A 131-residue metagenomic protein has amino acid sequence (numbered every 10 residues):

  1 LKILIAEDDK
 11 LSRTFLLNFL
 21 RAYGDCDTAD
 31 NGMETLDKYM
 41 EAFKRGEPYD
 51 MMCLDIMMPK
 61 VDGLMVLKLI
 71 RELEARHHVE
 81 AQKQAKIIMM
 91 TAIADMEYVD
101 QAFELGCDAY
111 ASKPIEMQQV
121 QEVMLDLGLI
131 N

Functional and structural regions predicted by a protein language model:
D9-N31: Two-component/phosphorelay signaling modules centered on CheY-like receiver
T28-E41, G63: Helix N-cap/capping motif at the beta->alpha junctions
D37, L64-K83: Short amphipathic alpha-helix used as the core "switch/output" element in two-component signaling
F43-C53: Active-site beta3 strand of CheY-like receiver
M58: Receiver (REC) domain active-site loop signature in two-component systems and cognate sites in sensor histidine kinases
M65, K83, A94-A109, E122: Alpha4 helix (beta4-alpha4-beta5 surface) of REC/receiver domains from two-component response regulators
I115-M124: C-terminal output helix
